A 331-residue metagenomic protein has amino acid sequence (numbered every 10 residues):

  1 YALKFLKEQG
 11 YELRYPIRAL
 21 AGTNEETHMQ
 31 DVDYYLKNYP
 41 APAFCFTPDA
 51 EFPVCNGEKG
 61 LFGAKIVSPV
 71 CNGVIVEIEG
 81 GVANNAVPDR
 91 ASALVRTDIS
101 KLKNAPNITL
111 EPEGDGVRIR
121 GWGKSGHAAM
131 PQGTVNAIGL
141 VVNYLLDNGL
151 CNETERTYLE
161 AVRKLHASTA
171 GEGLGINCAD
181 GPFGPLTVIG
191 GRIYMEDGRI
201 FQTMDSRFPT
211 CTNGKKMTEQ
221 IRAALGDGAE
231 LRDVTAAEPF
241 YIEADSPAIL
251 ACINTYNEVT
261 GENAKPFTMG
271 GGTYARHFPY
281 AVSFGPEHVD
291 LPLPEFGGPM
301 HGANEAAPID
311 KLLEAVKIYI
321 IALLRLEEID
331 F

Functional and structural regions predicted by a protein language model:
Y1-C71, T169-P182, F331: Acidic/histidine-rich catalytic neighborhood of metal-dependent amide-processing enzymes
Y1-E8, V142-G149, I321-L324: Short glycine/serine- and small hydrophobic-enriched flexible loop segments
A19, I66, G121, M204-S206: A structural signal for short, well-ordered beta-strand segments
G57-K65, V70-E79, N84-K124, A128-G191 (+1 more regions): Acidic-enriched catalytic cores of C-N bond-cleaving enzymes acting on peptides and small amides
V76, R90, D98-T109, P239-H288: Active-site-adjacent substrate-binding region of metalloamidase/peptidase-like peptide-processing proteins
R120-H127, E230-T235, F296-A303: A short small-residue
G126, L159-A167, I189-Y194, T203-T210 (+2 more regions): A short beta-alpha structural unit
N254-T255, V259-I329: Zn-dependent metallopeptidase/amidohydrolase metal-coordination segment
